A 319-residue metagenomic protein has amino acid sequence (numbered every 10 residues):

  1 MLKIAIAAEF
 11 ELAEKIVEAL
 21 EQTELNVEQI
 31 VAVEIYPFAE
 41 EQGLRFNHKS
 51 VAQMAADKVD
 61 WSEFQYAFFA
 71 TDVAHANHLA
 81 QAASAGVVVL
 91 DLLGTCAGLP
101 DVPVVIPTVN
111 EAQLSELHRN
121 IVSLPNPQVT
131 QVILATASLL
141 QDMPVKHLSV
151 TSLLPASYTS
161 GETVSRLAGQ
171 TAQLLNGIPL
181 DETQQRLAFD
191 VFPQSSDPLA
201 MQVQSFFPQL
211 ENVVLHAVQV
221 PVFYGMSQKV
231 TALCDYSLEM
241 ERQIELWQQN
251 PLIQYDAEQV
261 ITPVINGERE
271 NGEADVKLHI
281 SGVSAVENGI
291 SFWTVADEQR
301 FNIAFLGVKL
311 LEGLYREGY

Functional and structural regions predicted by a protein language model:
M1-D181, N212, N271, V283-V286 (+2 more regions): N-terminal Rossmann-like NAD(P) cofactor-binding subdomain of oxidoreductases, focused on the glycine-rich
L2, Y158-Y319: Charged docking surfaces used in two-component/phosphorelay signaling
